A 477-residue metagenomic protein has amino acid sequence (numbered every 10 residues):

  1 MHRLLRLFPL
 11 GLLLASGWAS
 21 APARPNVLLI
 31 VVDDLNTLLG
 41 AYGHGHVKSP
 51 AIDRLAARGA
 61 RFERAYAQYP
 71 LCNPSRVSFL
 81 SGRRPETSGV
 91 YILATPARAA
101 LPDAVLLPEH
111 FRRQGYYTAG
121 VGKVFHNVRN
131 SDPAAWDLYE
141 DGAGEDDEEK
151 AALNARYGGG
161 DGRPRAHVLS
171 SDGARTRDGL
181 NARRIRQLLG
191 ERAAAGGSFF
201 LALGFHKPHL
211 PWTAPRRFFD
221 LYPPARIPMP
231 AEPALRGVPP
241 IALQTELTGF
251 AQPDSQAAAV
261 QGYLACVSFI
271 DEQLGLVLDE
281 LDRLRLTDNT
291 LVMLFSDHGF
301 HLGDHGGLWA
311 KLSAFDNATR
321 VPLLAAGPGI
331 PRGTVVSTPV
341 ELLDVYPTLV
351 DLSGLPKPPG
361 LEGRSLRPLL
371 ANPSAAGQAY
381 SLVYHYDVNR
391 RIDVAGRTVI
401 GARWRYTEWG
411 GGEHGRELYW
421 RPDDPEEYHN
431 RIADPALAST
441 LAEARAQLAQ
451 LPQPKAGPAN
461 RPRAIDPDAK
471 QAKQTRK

Functional and structural regions predicted by a protein language model:
M1-R3: N-terminal secretory signal peptides that target proteins for export/translocation
R6-S16: Bacterial N-terminal signal peptides
G11-L13, I30, D468: Compositionally biased, intrinsically disordered low-complexity segments
A19-G410, H414-R416, P425-Q453, N460 (+2 more regions): Formylglycine-dependent sulfatase
W420: Short, cationic Gly/His-enriched loop motifs
